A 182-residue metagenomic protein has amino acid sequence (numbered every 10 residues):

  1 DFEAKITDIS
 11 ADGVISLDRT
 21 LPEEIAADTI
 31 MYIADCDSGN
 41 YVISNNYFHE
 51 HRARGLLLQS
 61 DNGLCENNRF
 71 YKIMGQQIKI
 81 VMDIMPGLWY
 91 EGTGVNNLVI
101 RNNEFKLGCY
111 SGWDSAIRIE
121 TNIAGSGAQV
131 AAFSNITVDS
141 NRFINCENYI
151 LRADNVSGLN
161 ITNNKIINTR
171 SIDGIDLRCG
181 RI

Functional and structural regions predicted by a protein language model:
D1-I182: Extracellular parallel beta-helix/beta-solenoid repeat domains
